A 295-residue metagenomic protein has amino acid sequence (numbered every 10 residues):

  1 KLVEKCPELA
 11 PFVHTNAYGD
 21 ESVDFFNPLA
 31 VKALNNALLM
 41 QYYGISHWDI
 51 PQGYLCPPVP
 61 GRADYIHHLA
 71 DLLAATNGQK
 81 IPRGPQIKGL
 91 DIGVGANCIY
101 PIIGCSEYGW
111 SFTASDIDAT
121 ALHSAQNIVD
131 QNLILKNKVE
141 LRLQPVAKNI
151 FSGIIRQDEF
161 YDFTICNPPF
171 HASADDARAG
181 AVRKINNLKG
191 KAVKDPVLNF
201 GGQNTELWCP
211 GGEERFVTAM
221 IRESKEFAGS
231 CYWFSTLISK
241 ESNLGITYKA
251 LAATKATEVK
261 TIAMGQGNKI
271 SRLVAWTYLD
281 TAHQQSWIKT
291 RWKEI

Functional and structural regions predicted by a protein language model:
K1-C56, D71-L73: N-terminal auxiliary segments of SAM/dcSAM-dependent transferases
N27-A30, P57-D64, C209-F216: Phosphate/oxyanion-binding active-site loops and adjacent basic polyanion-contact surfaces
A37-Y42, P60-K88: Conserved alpha-helix/loop element of class I SAM-dependent methyltransferases that forms part of the SAM/SAH-binding
P82-A96, S111-T113: Conserved class I S-adenosyl-L-methionine
A96-W110: Conserved SAM-binding loop of SAM-dependent methyltransferases across substrates and taxa, primarily the Class I
I117-A119, Q126-N127, Q131-T261: S-adenosylmethionine
K260-T277: Short, flexible loop segments at boundaries between secondary-structure elements
D280-I295: Flexible, glycine-/basic-rich loop-and-beta segments that form/coincide with the SAM-dependent methyltransferase
